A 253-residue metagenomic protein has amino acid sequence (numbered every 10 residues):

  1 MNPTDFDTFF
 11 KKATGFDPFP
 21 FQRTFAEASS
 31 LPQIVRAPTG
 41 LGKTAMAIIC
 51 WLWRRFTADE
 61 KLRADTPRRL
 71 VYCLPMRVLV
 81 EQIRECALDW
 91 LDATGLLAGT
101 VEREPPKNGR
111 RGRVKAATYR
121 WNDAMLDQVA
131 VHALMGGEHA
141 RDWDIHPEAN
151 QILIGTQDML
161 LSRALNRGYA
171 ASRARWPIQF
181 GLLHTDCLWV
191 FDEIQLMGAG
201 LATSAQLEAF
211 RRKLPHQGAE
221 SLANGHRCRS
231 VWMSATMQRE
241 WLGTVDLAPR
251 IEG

Functional and structural regions predicted by a protein language model:
M1-G253: N-terminal helicase ATP-binding lobe
